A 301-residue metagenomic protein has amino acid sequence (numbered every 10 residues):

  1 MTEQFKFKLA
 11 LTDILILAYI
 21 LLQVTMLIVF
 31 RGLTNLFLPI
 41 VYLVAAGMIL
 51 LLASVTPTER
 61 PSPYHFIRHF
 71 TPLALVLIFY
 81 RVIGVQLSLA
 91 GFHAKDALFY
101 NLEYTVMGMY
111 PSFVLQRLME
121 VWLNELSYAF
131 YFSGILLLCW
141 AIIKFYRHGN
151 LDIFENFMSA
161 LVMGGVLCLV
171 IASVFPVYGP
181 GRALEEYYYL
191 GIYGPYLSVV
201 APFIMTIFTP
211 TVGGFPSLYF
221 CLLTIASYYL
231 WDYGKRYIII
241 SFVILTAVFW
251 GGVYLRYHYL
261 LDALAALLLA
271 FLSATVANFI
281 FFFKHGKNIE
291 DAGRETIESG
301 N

Functional and structural regions predicted by a protein language model:
T2-L43, P63-L138: N-terminal transmembrane-helix/juxtamembrane module of multi-pass inner/ER membrane proteins
E3-F5, F30-L36, V55-I67, Y146-N156 (+1 more regions): Membrane-interface helix-boundary motifs at transmembrane edges
A18-L27, V76-F79, G165-S173, L245-Y254: Aromatic-anchored segments of alpha-helical transmembrane domains
F66-F70, A74, C139-P176: Interfacial segments of alpha-helical transmembrane regions
L75-G91, L98, V162-Y189: Aromatic-rich transmembrane-lumenal/periplasmic boundary elements in polytopic membrane proteins
W140-R147, F220-I238, L268-A277: Membrane-interfacial alpha-helical segments at the cytosolic side of multi-pass membrane proteins
V170-Y233: Membrane-interfacial catalytic/cofactor-binding modules of polytopic membrane enzymes
R182, G214, A247-S273: Interfacial helix-loop-helix junctions of multi-pass membrane proteins
